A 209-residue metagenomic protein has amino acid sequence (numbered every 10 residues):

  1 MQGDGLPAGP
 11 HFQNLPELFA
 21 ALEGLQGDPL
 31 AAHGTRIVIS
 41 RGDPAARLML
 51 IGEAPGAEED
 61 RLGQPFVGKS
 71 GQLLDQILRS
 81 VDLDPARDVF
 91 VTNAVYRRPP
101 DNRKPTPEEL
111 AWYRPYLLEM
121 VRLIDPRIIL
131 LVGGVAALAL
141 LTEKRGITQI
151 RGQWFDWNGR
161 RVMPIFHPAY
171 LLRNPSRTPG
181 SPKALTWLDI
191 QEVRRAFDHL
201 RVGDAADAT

Functional and structural regions predicted by a protein language model:
M1-T209: A polyanion-binding, active-site-adjacent surface
